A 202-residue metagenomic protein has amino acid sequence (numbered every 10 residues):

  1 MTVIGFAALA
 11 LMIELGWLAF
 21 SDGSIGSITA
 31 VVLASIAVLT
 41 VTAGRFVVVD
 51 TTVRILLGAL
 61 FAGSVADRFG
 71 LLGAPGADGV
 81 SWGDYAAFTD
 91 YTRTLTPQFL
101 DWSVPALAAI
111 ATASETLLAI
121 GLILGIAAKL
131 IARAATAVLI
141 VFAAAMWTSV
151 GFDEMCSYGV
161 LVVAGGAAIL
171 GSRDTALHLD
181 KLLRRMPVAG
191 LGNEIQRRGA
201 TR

Functional and structural regions predicted by a protein language model:
M1-Y85, D90, D101-A113, L124-R202: Extended, low-polarity transmembrane helix blocks
S114-A119: Core segments of transmembrane alpha-helices that mediate helix-helix packing or line hydrophobic substrate/ligand
